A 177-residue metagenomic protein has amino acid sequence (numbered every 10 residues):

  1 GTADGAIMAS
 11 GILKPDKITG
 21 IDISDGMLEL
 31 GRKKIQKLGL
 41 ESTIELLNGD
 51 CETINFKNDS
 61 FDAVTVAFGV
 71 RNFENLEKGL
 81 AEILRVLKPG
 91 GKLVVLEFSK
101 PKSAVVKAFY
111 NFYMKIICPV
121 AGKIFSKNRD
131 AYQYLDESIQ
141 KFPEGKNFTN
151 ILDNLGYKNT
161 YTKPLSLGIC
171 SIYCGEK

Functional and structural regions predicted by a protein language model:
G1-I54: Class I SAM-dependent methyltransferase SAM/SAH-binding core
D22-I23, N75, F98: Short beta->alpha hinge that forms the Motif I/post-I loop of the SAM-binding pocket
T53-N58, E74: Short conserved loop adjoining the S-adenosyl-L-methionine
V64-T65: Hydrophobic beta-strand segment of the Class I
F68-R71, E97: Short catalytic micro-motifs in class I SAM-dependent methyltransferases
E77-K92: A short glycine-rich, Lys/Arg-flanked "PGG" loop and its adjoining helix->strand segment in the class I
S99-L155, Y161: C-terminal alpha-helical "lid/dimerization" subdomain adjacent to the S-adenosyl-L-methionine
T149, L155-K177: Core SAM-dependent methyltransferase catalytic element
